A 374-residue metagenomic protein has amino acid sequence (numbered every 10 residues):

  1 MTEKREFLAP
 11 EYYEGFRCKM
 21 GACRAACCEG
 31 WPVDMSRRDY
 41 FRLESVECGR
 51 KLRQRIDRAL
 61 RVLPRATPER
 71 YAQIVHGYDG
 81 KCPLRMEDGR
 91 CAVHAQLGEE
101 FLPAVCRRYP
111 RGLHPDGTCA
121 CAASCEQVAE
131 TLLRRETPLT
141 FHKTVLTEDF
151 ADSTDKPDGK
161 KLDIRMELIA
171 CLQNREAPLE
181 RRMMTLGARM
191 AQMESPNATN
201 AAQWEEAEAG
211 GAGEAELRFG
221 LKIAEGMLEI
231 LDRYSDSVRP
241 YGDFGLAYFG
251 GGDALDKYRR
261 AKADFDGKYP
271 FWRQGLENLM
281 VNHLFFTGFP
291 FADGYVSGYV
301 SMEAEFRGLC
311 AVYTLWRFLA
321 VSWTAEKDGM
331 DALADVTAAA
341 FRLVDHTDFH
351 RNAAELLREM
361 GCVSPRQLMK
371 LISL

Functional and structural regions predicted by a protein language model:
M1-E11, R53-C91, E99-P103: Short, charged low-complexity linear segments at domain edges
M1-M20, A25, G117, S124-A129 (+7 more regions): Long, low-complexity, compositionally biased intrinsically disordered regions
E14-R70: Polybasic, low-complexity association/targeting segments
G15-V33, G77-G112, A122-V128: Local cysteine-cluster metal-coordination motifs and their immediate loop/turn environment, predominantly Fe-S cluster
M20, R24, R165, L309-Y313: Short runs of predominantly hydrophobic/aromatic residues within well-ordered alpha helices that form helix-helix
G89, L97-R182: Internal, well-ordered alpha/beta segment that forms a basic, Gly-enriched binding/recognition surface
H94-G98, K156, K160, V300-G308: Conserved aromatic-histidine-acidic binding/catalytic patches
E176-L374: Hydrophobic, aromatic-lined core segments that form the binding pocket/scaffold for planar heteroaromatic ligands
